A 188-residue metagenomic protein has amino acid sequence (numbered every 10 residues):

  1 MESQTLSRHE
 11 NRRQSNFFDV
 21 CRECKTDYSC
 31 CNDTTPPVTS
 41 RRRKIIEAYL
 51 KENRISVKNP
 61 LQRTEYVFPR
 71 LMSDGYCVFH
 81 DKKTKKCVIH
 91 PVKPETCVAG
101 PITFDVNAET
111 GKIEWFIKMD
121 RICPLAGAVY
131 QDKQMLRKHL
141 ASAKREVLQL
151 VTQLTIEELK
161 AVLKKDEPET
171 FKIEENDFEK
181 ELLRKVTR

Functional and structural regions predicted by a protein language model:
M1-R188: Short loop/turn segments that flank or connect secondary-structure elements
